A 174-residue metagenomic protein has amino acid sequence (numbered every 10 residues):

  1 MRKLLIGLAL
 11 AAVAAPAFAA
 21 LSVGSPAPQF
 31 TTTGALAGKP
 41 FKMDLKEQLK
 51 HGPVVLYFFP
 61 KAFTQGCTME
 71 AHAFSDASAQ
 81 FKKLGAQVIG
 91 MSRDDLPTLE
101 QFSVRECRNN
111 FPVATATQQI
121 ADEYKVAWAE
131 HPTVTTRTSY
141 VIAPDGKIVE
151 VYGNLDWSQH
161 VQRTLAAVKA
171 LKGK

Functional and structural regions predicted by a protein language model:
M1-L4: Positively charged n-region of N-terminal signal peptides that target proteins for export
A14-P16: N-terminal signal peptide c-region/cleavage motif recognized by signal peptidases
A19-P26: Cleaved targeting-peptide boundary
P28, P53, E130, T136-T138: Short loop/turn microsegments at loop-to-beta-strand junctions
T31-P53: A short beta-strand-turn-helix
L45-T68: Short active-site neighborhood of thiol/selenol oxidoreductases, capturing the structured segment around
T68-R108, Q119-D122: Structural microenvironment flanking redox-active thiols in thiol-disulfide oxidoreductases
T135-K174: Thiol-/selenol-based redox modules, centered on thioredoxin-like and closely related oxidoreductase domains
